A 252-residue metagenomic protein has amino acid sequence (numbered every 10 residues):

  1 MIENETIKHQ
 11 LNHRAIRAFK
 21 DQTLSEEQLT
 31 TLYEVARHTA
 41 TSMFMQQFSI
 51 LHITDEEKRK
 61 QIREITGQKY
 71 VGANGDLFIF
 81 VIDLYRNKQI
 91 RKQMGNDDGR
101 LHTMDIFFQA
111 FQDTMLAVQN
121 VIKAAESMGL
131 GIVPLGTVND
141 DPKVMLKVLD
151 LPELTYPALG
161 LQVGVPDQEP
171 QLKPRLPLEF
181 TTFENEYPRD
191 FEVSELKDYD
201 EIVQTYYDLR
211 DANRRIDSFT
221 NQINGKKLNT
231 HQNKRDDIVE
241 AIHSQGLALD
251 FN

Functional and structural regions predicted by a protein language model:
M1-N252: Acidic, surface-exposed loops and disordered segments
